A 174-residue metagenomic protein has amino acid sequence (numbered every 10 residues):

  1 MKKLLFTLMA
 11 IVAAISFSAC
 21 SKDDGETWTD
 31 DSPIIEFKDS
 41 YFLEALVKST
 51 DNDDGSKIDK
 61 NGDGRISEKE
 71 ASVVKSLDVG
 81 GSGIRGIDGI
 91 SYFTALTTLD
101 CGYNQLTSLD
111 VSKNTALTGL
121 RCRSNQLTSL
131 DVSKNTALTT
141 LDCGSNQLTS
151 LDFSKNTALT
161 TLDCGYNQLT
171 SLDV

Functional and structural regions predicted by a protein language model:
K2-I11, C20-T97, K113-T115, K134-T136 (+1 more regions): N-terminal capping/linker segments that flank leucine-rich repeat
K75-G86, A95-Q105, K113-Q126, A137-Q147 (+1 more regions): Concave beta-strand-loop units of leucine-rich repeat
